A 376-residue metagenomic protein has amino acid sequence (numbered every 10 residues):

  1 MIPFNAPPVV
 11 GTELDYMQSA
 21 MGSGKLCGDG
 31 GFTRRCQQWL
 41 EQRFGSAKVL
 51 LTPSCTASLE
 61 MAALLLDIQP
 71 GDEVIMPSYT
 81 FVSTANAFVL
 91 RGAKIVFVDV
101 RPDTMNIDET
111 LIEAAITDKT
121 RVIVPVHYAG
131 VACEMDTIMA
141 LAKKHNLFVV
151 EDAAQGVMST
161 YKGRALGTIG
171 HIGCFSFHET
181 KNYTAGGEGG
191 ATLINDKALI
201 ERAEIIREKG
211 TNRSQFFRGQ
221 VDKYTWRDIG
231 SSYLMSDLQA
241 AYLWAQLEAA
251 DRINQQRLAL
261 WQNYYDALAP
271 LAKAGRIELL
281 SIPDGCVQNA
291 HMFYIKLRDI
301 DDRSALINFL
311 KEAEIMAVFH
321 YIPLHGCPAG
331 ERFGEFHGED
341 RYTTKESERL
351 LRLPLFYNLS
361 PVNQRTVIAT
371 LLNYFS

Functional and structural regions predicted by a protein language model:
M1-L26, T225-R227, P354: N-terminal "arm"/small-domain region of PLP-dependent enzymes with the aminotransferase-like
D29-E73, A87-R91, F97-D99, R164: Phosphate-binding glycine-rich loop
R34-W39, R43-V49, T110, A114 (+5 more regions): PLP-dependent aminotransferase class I/II
L50, I75, V96, V149-V150 (+3 more regions): Structural detector of well-ordered beta-strand residues that form the stable sheet scaffold of enzyme domains
L64-A153, T160: PLP-dependent aminotransferase-like
N86-F88, L141, A165, N182 (+1 more regions): Hydrophobic/aromatic ligand-binding patch that stacks against planar heteroaromatic rings of cofactors or nucleotides
E151-G186, Q215-F216, D222-R227: Conserved active-site segment immediately N-terminal to the catalytic lysine that forms the internal aldimine
T168-N212, D237: Active-site PLP attachment segment
